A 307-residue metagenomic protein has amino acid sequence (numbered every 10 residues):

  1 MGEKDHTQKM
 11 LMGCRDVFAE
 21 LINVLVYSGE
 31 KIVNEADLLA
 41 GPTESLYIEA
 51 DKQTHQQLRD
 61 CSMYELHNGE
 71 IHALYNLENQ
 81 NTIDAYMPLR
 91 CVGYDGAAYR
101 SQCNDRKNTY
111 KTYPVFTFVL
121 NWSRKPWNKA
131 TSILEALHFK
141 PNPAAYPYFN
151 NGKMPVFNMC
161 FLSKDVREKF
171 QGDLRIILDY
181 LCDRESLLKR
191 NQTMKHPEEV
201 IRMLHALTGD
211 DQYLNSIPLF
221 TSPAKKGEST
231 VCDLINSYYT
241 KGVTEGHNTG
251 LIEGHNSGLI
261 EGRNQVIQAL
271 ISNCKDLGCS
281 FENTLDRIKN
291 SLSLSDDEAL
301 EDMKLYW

Functional and structural regions predicted by a protein language model:
M1-W307: Elongated, amphipathic alpha-helical interaction scaffolds
